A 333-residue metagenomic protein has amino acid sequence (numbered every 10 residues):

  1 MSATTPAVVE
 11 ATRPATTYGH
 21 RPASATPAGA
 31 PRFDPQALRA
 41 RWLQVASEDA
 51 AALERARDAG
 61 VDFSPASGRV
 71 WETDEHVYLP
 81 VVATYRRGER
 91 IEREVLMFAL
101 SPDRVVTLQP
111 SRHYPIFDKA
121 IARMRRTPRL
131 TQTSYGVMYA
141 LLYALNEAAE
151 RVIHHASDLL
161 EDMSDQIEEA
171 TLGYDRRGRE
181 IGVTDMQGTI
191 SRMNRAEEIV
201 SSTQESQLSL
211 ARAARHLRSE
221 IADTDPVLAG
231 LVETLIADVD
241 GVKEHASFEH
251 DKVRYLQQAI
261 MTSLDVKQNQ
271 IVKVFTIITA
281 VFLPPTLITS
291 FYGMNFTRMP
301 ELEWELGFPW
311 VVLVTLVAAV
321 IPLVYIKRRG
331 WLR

Functional and structural regions predicted by a protein language model:
M1-A3, A237-R333: Hydrophobic alpha-helical transmembrane segments and their immediately adjacent juxtamembrane loops
M1-A3, G19-A30, R39-Q44, R176-G188 (+2 more regions): Repeat-unit-sized solenoid/scaffold elements
M1-R129, S209, A213-P226, I326-R333: Helix-boundary and N-terminal cytosolic regulatory elements
H20-S24, A56-V61, H76-Y78, T84-R87 (+8 more regions): A short linear-motif detector with a strong N-terminal bias
A46-E48, N146, E197, L316: Short alpha-helix boundary/capping motifs
T84-R86, I91-E94, A99-A259: Extended amphipathic alpha-helical scaffolding segments in membrane-proximal extra-membrane regions of membrane
